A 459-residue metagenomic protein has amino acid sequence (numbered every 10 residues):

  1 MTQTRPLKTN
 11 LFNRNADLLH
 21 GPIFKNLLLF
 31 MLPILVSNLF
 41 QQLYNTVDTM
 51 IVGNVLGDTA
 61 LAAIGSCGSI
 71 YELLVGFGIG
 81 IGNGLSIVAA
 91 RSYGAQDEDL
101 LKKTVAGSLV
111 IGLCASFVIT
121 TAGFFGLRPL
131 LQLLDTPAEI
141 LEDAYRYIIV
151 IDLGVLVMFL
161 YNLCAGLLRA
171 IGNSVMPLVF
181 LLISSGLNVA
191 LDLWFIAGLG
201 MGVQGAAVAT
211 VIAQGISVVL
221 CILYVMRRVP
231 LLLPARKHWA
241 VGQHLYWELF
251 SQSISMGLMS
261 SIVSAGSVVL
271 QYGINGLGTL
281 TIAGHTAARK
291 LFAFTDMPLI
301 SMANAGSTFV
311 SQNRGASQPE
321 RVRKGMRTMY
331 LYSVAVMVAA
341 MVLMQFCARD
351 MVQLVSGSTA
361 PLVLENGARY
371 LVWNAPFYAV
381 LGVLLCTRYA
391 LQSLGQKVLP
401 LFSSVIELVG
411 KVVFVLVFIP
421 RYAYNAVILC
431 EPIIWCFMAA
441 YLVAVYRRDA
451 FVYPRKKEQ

Functional and structural regions predicted by a protein language model:
M1-M31, A89-L156, G198-I254, V310-F377 (+1 more regions): Short alpha-helical transmembrane segments in multi-pass integral membrane proteins
H20, F24-L43, V47, I70-F77 (+7 more regions): Residue-level signal for short hydrophobic patches within transmembrane helices of multi-pass membrane transporters
L29-D48, V150, Y161, S184 (+4 more regions): Transmembrane helical elements of multi-pass membrane transporters/channels
L39, L43-A62, L131-A138, W194-M201 (+6 more regions): Helix-terminus/linker motif at the lipid-water interface of multi-pass membrane proteins
D58-S69, A144, I148, A207 (+2 more regions): Small-residue hotspots at the loop-to-helix junctions and early N-terminal turns of transmembrane alpha-helices
L61-T121, M158-P177, G284-A348, L381-G395 (+1 more regions): Small-residue-rich hydrophobic transmembrane alpha-helices
G82, I151-R169, P177-S185, A206-V219 (+4 more regions): Short runs within selected transmembrane alpha-helices of multi-pass transporters and secretion channels
G123, G166, D192, C221-V225 (+6 more regions): Structural signal for membrane-spanning alpha-helices in multi-pass inner-membrane proteins, emphasizing helix cores
